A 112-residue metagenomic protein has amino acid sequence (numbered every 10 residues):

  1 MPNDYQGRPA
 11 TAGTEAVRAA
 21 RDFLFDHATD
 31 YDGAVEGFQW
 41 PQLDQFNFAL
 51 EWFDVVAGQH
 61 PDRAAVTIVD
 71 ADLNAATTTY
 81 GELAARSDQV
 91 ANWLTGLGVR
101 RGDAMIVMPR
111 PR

Functional and structural regions predicted by a protein language model:
P2-F25, D44-V66, A84-A85: A short N-terminal helical cap/helix-turn-helix that marks the beginning of AMP-binding/adenylate-forming
G13-T14, G33, R112: Intrinsic-disorder/low-complexity, polar/charged segments
T29-Q39: Short, contiguous pre-domain boundary segments
Q39, L43, T77-Y80: Short gly/ser-rich anion-binding loops that grip negatively charged ligand groups
D62, V66-R112: Conserved AMP-binding/adenylate-forming core of the ANL superfamily
